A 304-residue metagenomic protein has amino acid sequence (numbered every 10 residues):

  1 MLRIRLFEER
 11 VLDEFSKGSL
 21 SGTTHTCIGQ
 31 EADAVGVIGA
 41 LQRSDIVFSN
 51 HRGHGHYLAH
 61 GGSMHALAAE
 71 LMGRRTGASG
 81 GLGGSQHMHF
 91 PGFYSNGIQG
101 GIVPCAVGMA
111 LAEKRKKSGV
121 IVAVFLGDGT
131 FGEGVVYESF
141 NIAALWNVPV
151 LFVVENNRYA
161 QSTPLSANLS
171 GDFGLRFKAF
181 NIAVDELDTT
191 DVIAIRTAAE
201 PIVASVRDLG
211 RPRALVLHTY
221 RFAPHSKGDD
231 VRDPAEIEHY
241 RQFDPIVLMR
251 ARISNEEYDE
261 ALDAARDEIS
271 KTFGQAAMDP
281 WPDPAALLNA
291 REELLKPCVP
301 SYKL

Functional and structural regions predicted by a protein language model:
L2-D33, H225-L304: Conserved acidic/glycine
L6, R52, T189: Residues that form or immediately flank small-molecule/cofactor binding pockets and catalytic motifs
E9-L12, K17-W146, P164-G174, K178-N181: Cofactor-binding active-site loop characterized by glycine-rich and histidine/acidic residues
H51-R52, L217-T219, W281, L288-N289: Short, well-ordered beta-to-alpha junction loops that form the rim of enzyme active sites and present histidine/acidic
Y57-A59, S162, H225, A286: Short acidic, gly/pro-rich beta-turn/loop elements at beta-sheet edges and active-site/ligand-binding grooves
G92-M278: Glycine-rich ThDP/TPP pyrophosphate-binding loop and its adjacent helix/strand module within ThDP-dependent enzymes
